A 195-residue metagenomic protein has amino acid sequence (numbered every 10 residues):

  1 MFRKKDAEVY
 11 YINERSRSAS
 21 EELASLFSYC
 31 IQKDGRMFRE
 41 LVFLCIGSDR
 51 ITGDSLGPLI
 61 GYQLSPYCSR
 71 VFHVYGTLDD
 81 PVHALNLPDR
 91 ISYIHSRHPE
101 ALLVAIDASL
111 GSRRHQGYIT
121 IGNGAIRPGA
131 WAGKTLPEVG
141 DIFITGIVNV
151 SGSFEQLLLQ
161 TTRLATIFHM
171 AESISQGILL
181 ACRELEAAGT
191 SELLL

Functional and structural regions predicted by a protein language model:
M1-L103, A108-L195: N-terminal catalytic or cofactor-binding beta/alpha core of small enzyme domains
